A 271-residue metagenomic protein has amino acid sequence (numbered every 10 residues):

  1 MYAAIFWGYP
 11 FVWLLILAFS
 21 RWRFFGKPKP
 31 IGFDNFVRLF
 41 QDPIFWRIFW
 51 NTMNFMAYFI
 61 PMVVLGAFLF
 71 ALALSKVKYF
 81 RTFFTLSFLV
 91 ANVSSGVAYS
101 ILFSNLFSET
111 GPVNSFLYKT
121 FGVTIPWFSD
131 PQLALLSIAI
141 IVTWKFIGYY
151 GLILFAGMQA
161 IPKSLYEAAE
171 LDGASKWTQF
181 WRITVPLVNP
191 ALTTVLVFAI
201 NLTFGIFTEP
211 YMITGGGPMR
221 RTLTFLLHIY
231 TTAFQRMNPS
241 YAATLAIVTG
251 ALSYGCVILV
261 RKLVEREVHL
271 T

Functional and structural regions predicted by a protein language model:
M1-T271: A structural signal for multi-pass alpha-helical bundles of membrane permease subunits that mediate small-molecule
